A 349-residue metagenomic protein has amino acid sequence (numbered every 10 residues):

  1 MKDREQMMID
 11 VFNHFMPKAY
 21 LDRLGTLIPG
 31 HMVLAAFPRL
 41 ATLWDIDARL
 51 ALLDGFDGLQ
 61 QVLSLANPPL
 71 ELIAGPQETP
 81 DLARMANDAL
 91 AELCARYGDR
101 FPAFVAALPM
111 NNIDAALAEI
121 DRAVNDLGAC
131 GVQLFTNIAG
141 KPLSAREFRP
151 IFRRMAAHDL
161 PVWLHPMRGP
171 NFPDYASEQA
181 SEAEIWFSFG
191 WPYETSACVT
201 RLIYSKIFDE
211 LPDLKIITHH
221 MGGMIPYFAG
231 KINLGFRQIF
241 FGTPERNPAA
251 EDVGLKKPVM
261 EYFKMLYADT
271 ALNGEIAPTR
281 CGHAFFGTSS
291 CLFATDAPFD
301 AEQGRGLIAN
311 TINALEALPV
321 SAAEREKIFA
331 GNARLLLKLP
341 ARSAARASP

Functional and structural regions predicted by a protein language model:
M1-V11, P17-Q60, D88-D99, A118-R122 (+5 more regions): Mid-to-C-terminal alpha-helical segments outside catalytic/metal-binding sites
F15, M110, P166-D174, P298-D300: Short glycine-enriched loops at secondary-structure junctions
A19-L24, A74, D174-S177, F228-I232 (+3 more regions): Short aromatic-enriched loop/helix-cap "lid" or pocket-rim segments at secondary-structure transitions that line
V33-G75, F101-P109, C130-N137: Divalent metal-dependent hydrolysis catalytic cores, especially in the metallo-beta-lactamase
L50, D54, G75, P80-R84 (+1 more regions): Aromatic-lined substrate-binding rim segments of carbohydrate-active enzymes
S64-N67, A107-P109, H165-M167, H219-G223 (+1 more regions): Short, well-ordered beta-to-alpha junction loops that form the rim of enzyme active sites and present histidine/acidic
N67-L82, D114, A183-E184: Surface-exposed, active-site-proximal loop segments in enzymatic domains
V124-L292, R346-A347: Catalytic pocket-lining loop regions of alpha/beta-barrel enzymes, especially the amidohydrolase/enolase/GH5 lineages
